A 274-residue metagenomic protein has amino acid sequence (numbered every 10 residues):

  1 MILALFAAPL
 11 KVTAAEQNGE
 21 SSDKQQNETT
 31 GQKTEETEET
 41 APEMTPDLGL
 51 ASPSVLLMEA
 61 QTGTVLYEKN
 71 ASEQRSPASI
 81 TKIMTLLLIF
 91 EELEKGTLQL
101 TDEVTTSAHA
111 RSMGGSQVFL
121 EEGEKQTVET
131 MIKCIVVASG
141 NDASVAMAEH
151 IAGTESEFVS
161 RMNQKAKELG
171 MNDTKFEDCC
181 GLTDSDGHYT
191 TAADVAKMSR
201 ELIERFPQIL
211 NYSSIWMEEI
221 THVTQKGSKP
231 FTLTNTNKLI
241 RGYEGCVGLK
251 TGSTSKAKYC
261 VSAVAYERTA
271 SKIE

Functional and structural regions predicted by a protein language model:
M1-T13: Sec-dependent N-terminal signal peptides of Gram-positive bacterial secreted proteins and lipoproteins
F6-A7, T62, R111, A270: Generic "edge-of-domain/loop-turn" microfeature
A15-A193, I203-E204: Active-site-adjacent loops and short helices of periplasmic peptidoglycan-processing enzymes
L48-L50, S54, T154-E274: Penicillin-recognizing serine hydrolase domain
